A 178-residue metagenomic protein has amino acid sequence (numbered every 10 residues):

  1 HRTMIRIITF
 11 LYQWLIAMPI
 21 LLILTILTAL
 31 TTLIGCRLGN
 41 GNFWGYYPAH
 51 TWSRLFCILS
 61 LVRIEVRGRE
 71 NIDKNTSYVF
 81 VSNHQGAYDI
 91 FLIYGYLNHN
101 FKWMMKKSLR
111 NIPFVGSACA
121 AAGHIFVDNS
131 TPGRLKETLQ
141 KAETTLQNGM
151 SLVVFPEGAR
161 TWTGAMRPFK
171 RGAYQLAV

Functional and structural regions predicted by a protein language model:
R2-T3, G164: Residue-level marker of intrinsically disordered, low-complexity segments enriched for small/polar residues
T3-E65, S117-A118: A transmembrane-helix-recognition feature enriched in membrane-embedded lipid enzymes and envelope glyco-/phospholipid
L59-V178: Soluble catalytic domains of membrane acyltransferases
